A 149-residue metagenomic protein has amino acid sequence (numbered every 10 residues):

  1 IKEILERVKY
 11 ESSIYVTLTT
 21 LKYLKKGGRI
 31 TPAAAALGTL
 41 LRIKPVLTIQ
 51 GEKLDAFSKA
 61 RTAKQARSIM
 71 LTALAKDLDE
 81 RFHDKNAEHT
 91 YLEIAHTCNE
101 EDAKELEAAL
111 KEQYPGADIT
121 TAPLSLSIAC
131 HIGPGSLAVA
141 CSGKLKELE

Functional and structural regions predicted by a protein language model:
I1-E149: Mixed-charge interfacial surface used for oligomerization/domain docking and macromolecular partner engagement
